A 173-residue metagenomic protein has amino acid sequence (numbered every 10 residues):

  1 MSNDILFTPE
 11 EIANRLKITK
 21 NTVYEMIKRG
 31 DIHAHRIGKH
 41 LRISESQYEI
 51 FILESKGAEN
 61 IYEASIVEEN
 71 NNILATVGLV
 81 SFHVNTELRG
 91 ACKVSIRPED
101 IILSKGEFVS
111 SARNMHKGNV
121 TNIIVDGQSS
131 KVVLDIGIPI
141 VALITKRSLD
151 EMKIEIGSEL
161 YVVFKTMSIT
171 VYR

Functional and structural regions predicted by a protein language model:
M1-I18: Polyanion-binding surface elements
L6, R42, V94-S95, L143 (+1 more regions): Short aromatic/basic micro-patch
N14, I18-V77, E99: Internal alpha/beta loop-helix hairpins
S65, K117-I123, L143: Residues located in well-ordered beta-strands
E68-I73, I123-S129: Short, conserved beta-turn/loop elements at beta-strand boundaries and strand-helix junctions
L74-G78, N85, S95, K131-G137 (+1 more regions): Short, acidic/hydrophobic/Gly-rich beta-strand patch recurrent on exposed beta strands that often constitutes part
L79-K117, S148-R173: Glycine/charge-rich catalytic "coupling/switch" loops of P-loop NTPases
G127-I140, E155, E159: Glycine- and charge-enriched low-complexity intrinsically disordered segments
